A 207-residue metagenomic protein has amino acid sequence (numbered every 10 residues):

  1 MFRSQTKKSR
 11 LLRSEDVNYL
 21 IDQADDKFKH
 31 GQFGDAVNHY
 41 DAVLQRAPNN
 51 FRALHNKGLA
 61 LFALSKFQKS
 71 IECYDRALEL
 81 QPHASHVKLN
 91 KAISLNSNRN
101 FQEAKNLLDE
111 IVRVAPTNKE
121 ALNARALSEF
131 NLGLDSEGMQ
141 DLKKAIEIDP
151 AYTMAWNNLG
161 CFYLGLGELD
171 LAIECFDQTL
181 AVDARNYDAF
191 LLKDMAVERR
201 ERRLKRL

Functional and structural regions predicted by a protein language model:
F2-Y19: TPR-adjacent "capping" and linker segments in tetratricopeptide-repeat scaffold/adaptor proteins
S14-R52, N56-A63: Alpha-helical segment of the N-proximal tetratricopeptide repeat
V17, F51-R52, S85-H86, K119-E120 (+2 more regions): Helix-start (N-cap) detector for alpha-helical repeat units in TPR-like alpha-solenoids, especially tetratricopeptide
H30-N38, L64-R76, N98-E110, L132-K144 (+2 more regions): Structural signature of tandem alpha-helical TPR/SEL1-like repeats, specifically the intra-repeat loop/turn
